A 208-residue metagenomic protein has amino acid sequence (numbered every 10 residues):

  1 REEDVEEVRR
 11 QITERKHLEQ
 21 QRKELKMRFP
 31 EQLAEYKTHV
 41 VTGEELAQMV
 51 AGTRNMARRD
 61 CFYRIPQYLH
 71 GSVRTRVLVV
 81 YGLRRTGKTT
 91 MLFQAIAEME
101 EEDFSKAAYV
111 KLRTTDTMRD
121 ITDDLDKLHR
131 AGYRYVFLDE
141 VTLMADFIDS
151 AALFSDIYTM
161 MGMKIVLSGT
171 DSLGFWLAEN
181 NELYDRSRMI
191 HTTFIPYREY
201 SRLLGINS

Functional and structural regions predicted by a protein language model:
R1-R74: A short, basic N-terminal segment
R9, T13-H17, F175-S208: Interdomain motor-coupling "hinge/lid" segment immediately C-terminal to the ATP-binding subdomain of NTP-driven enzymes
V80: Hydrophobic anchor at the beta1->P-loop junction of P-loop NTPases
R85: Walker A (P-loop) phosphate-binding loop of P-loop NTPases
K88-T89: Conserved lysine of the Walker
S105-G132: Short glycine-rich substrate-engagement loop in P-loop NTPases that contacts/grips substrate
H129-F147: Conserved P-loop NTPase "ATPase switch" module shared by AAA+ and STAND
I157-E179: Sensor-1/coupling segment of RecA-like P-loop NTPase cores
